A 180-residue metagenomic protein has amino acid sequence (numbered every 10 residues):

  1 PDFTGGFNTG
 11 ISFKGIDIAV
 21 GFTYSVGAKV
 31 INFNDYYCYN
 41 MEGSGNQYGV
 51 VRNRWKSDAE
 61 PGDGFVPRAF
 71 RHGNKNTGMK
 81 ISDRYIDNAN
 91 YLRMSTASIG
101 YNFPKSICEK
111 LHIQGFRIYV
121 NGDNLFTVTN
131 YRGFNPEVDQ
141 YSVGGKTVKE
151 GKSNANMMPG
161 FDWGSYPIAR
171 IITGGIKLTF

Functional and structural regions predicted by a protein language model:
P1-G21, F65-C108, W163: Outer-membrane beta-barrel transmembrane strand signature
F7, P136, L178: Aromatic-residue-lined binding/catalytic grooves and analogous aromatic/hydrophobic interfacial grooves in multimeric
F13-G15, Y24-A28, T96, F103 (+2 more regions): Transmembrane beta-strands of outer-membrane beta-barrel pores
D17-N88, N135-S153: Surface-exposed, extracytoplasmic segments of Gram-negative outer-membrane nutrient-acquisition systems
V20, I118-V120, I176: Membrane-embedded beta-strand positions of outer-membrane beta-barrel proteins
K105-I118: Short loop/turn motifs that connect adjacent beta-strands in outer-membrane beta-barrel proteins
N154-W163: Low-complexity, intrinsically disordered Gly/Pro/Thr-rich segments
I168-F180: Outer-membrane beta-barrel "beta-signal"
